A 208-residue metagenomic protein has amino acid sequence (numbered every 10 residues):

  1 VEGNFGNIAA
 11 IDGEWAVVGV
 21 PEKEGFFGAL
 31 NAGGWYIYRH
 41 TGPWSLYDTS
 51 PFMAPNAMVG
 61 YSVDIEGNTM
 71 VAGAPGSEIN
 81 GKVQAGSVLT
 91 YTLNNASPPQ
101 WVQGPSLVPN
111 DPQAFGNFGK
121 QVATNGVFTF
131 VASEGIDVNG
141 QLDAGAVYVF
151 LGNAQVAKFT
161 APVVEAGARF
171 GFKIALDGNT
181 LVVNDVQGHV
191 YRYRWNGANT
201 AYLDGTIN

Functional and structural regions predicted by a protein language model:
V1-N208: Conserved beta-strand/short-helix segments that make up beta-rich extracellular adhesion/recognition modules
